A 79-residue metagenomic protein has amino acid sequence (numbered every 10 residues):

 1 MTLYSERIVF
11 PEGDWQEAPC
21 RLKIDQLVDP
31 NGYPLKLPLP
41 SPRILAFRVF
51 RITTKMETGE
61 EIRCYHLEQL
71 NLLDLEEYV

Functional and structural regions predicted by a protein language model:
M1-E12: Short, basic/aromatic beta-hairpin or loop at an interaction surface
E6-R7, R51, Y65: Polar/charged side chains located within well-ordered beta-strands of beta-rich proteins
F10, D29, K55-E57: Acidic surface patches and DE-rich sequence motifs
P11-P19, L72-V79: Short, surface-exposed beta-strand/loop "edge" segments at domain boundaries and coil↔beta transitions
A18-P40: Short coil-to-beta transition motif at edge beta-strands of beta-rich domains
I24, R43-L45, E61-R63: A generic structural signal for short beta-strands and their flanking turns/coil linkers
L39-T54: Short beta-strand-centered aromatic/proline hotspots
E57-V79: Short solvent-exposed strand/turn elements
